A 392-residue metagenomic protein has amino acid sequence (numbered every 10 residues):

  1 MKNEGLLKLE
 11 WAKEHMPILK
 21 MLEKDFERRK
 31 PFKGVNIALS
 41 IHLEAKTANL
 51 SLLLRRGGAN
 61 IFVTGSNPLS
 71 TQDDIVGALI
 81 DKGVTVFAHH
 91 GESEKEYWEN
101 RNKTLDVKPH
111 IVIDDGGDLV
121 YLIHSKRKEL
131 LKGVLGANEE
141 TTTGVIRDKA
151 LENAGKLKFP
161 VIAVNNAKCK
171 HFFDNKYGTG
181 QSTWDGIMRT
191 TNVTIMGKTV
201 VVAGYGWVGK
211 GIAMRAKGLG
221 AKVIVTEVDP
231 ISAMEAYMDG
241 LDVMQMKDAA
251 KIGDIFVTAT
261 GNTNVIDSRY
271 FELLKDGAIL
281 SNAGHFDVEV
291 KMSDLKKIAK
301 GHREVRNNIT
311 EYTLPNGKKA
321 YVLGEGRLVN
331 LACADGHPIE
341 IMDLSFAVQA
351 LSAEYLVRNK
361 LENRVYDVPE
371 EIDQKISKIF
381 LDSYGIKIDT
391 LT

Functional and structural regions predicted by a protein language model:
K2-F32, V63-T71, V76-K198, K375 (+1 more regions): Glycine/serine-rich phosphate-binding loop and adjoining beta1-alpha1 elements at the start of nucleotide-handling
K2-L19, F32-L39, E44, F62 (+2 more regions): Adenosine-phosphate binding glycine-rich loop
M21-K24, R55, D106-K108, V120-Y121 (+3 more regions): Rossmann-fold NAD(P) dinucleotide-binding segment
L39-T47, N67-T71, G117-L119, W207-V208: Gly/Ser/Thr-rich loops at beta-strand to alpha-helix junctions that form or flank small-molecule/cofactor-binding
I41-A59, D174, G178-Q181, D185-G253 (+1 more regions): Glycine-rich phosphate/diphosphate-binding loop of Rossmann-like nucleotide-binding domains
G58-N60, V84, E129-K132, F159 (+3 more regions): A short helix->loop->beta-strand "cap" motif at the edges of active sites that frequently abuts
G65, I111-D115, K128-T143, N262 (+2 more regions): ADP-ribose/adenylate-binding Rossmann-like module
